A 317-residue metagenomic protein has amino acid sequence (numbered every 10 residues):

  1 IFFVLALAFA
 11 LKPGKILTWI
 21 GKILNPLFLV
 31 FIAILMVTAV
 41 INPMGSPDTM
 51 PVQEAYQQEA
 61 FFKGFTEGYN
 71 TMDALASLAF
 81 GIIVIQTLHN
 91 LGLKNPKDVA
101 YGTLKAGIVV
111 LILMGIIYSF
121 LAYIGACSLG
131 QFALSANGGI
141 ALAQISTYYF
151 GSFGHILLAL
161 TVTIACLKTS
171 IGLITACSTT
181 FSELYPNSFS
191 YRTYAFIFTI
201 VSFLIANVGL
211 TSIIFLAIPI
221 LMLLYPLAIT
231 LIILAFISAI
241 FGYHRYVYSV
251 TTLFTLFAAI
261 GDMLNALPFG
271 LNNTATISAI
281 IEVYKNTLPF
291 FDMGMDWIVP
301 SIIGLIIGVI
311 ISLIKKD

Functional and structural regions predicted by a protein language model:
I1, H89-N90, S170-I197: Helix-loop-helix connectors at the membrane interface of multi-pass transporters/channels
I1, Y101, L142-I156, E183-Y191: Transmembrane-helix boundary/entry motifs in multi-pass membrane transporters
F2-L24, N90-L93, F203-L216, I232-Y243: Membrane-water interface regions at transmembrane-helix termini and the short interhelical loops of multi-pass membrane
V4-L7, I20, V30, G68-L75 (+3 more regions): Hydrophobic alpha-helical transmembrane segments of multi-pass membrane proteins
F9-A39, I218-I229, Y248-A258: Membrane-interface loop-to-helix entry segments
M36-G45, E54-L121, L157-T169, V250 (+2 more regions): Hydrophobic, membrane-embedded alpha-helices of multi-pass small-molecule transporters
N42, H244-D317: A generic transmembrane alpha-helix motif of multi-pass inner-membrane proteins
I112-A141: Extracellular/periplasmic helix-exit of transmembrane alpha-helices
